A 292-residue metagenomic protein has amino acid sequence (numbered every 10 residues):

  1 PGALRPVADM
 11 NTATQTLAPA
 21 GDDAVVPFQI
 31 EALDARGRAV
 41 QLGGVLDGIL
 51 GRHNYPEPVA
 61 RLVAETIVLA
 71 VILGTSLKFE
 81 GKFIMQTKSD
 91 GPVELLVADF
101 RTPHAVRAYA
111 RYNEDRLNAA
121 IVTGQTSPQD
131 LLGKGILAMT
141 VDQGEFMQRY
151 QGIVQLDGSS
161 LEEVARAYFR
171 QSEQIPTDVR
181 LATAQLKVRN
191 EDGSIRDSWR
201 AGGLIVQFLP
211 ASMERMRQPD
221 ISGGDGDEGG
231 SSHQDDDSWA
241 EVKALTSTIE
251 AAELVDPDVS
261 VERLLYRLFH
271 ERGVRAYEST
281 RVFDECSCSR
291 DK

Functional and structural regions predicted by a protein language model:
P1: Glycine- and charge-rich intrinsically disordered segments
L4, D9-E278: Interaction interfaces in information-processing and related assembly proteins
V282-S287: The −1 position to Zn-ligating cysteines in a subset of zinc-ribbon hairpins
R290-K292: Iron-sulfur (Fe-S) cluster-binding segments and ferredoxin-like electron-carrier domains, especially [2Fe-2S]
